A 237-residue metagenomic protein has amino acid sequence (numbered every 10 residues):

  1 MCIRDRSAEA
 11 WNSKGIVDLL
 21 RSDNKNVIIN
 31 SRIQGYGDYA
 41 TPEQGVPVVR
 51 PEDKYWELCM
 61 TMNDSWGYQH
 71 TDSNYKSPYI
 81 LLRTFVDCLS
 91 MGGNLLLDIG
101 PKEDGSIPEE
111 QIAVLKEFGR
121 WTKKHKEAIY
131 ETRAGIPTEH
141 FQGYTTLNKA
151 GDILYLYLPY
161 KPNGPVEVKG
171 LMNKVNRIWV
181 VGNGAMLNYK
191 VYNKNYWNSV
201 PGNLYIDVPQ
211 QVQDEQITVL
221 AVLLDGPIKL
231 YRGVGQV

Functional and structural regions predicted by a protein language model:
R4-V237: Mature catalytic domains of secreted/periplasmic carbohydrate-active enzymes
